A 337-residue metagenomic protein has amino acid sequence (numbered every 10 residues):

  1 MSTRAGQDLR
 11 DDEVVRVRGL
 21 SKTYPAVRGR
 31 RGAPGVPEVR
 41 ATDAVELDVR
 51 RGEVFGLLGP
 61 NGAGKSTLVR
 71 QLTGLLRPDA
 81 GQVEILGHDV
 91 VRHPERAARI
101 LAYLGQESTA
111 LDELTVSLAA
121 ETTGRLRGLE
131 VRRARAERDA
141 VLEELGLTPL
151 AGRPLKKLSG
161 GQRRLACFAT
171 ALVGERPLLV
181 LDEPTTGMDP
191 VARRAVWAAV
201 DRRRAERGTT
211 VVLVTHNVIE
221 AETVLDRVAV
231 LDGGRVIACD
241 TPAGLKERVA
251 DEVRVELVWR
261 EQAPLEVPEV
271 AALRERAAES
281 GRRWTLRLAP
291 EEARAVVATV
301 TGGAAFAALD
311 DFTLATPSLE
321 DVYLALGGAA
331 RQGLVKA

Functional and structural regions predicted by a protein language model:
R16, L20, E121, R125 (+1 more regions): Conserved ABC ATPase "signature" region
P60-G64: Walker A (P-loop) phosphate-binding loop of ABC-type ATPase nucleotide-binding domains
T73: Helix-to-loop junction immediately C-terminal to a conserved catalytic motif
G81-R92, R96-A97: Conserved ABC transporter NBD signature motif
V173-P177: A short, proline-enriched helix->beta-strand linker immediately N-terminal to the Walker B motif in ABC-type P-loop
L179-E183: Catalytic Walker B motif of ABC-type/P-loop ATPase nucleotide-binding domains
W197-P290: ABC transporter nucleotide-binding domain
